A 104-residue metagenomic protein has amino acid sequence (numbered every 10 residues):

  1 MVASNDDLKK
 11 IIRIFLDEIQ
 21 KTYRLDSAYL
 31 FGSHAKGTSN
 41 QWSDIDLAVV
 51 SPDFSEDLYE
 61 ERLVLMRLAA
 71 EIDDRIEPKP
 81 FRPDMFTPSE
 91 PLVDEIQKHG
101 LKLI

Functional and structural regions predicted by a protein language model:
M1-S27, K36-Q41, P52-I104: Catalytic core of pol beta-like nucleotidyltransferases
F31-S33: Glycine-rich beta-strand-to-loop/alpha-helix junction loops that act as flexible
A48-V50: Short hydrophobic/aromatic beta-strand micro-patches that form the beta-sheet surface supporting nucleotide- or nucleic
